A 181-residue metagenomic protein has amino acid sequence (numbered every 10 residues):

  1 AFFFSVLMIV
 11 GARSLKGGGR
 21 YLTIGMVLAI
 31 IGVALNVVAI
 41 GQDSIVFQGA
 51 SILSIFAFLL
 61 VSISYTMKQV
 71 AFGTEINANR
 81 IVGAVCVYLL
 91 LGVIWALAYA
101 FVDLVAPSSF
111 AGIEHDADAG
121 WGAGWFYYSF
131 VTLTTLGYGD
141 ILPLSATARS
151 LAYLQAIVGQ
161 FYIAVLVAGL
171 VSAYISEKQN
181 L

Functional and structural regions predicted by a protein language model:
A1-F4, M26, Q48-L60, A123-F126: Structural signature of hydrophobic alpha-helical transmembrane segments
A1-S14, N36-V38: Hydrophobic, membrane-facing alpha-helical anchors
M8-G17, T66-G73: C-terminal ends of transmembrane helices
G19-I31, Q48-I55, I76-V85: Cytoplasmic-side transmembrane-helix entry/capping segments in multi-pass membrane proteins
I40-G49: Membrane-interface helix caps and helix-loop-helix hairpins in membrane proteins
S54-S64, G83-Y99, Y127: Alpha-helical transmembrane segments of multi-pass integral membrane proteins
G92-Y127: Outer-pore turret/helix-boundary of cation channels
A119-N180: Pore domain of cation channels
